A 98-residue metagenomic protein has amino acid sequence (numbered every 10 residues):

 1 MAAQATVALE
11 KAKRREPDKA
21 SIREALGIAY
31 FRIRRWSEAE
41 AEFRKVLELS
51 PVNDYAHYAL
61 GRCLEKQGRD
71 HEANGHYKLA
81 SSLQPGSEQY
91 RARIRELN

Functional and structural regions predicted by a protein language model:
M1-K11, I33-K45, Q67-L79: Structural signature of tandem alpha-helical TPR/SEL1-like repeats, specifically the intra-repeat loop/turn
A20-S21, D54-Y55, E88-Q89: Helix-start (N-cap) detector for alpha-helical repeat units in TPR-like alpha-solenoids, especially tetratricopeptide
R44, E48-A59: Mid-chain, well-packed structural core segment of small domains
E65-Q89, R95-N98: TPR/TPR-like (Sel1-like) alpha-helical repeat modules
